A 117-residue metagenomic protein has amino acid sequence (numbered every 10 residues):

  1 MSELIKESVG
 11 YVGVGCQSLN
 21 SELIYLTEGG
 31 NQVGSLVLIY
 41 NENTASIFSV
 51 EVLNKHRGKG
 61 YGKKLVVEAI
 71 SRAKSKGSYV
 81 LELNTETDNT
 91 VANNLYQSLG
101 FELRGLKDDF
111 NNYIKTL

Functional and structural regions predicted by a protein language model:
M1-S49, L53, R72, K107: Acetyl-CoA-dependent GNAT
V50-R57, E86: A short, internal acetyl-CoA/4′-phosphopantetheine-binding micro-motif in the GNAT/acyltransferase core
H56, G60-E68: Conserved acetyl-CoA pyrophosphate-binding loop and the N-cap/start of the following alpha-helix in GNAT-like
K63, T87-G105: Conserved active-site alpha-helix within GNAT-family acetyltransferase domains
K63, Y113-L117: Accessory recognition modules or surfaces
A73-N84: Conserved GNAT acetyl-CoA-binding A-motif
L83-N93, D109-I114: Conserved beta-strand-loop-alpha-helix junction that forms the acyl-donor binding cleft
